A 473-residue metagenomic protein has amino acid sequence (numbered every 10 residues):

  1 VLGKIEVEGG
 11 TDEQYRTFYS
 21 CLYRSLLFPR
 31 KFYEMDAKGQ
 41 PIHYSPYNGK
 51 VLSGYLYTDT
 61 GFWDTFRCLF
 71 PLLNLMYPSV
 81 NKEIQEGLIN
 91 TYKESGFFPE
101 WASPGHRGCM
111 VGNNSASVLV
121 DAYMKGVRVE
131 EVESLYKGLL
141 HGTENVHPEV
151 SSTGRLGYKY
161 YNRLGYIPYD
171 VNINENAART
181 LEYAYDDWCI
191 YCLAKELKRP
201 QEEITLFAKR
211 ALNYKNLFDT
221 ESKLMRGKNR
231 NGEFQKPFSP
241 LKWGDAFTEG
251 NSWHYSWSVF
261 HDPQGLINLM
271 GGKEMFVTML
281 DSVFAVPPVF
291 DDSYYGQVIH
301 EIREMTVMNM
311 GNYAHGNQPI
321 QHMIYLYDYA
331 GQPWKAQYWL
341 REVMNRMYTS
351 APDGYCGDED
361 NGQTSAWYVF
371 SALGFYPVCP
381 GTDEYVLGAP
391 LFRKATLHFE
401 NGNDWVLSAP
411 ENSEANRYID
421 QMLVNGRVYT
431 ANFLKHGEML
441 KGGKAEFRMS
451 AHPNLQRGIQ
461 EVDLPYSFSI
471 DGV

Functional and structural regions predicted by a protein language model:
V1-L56, F97-E100, V129, E133 (+3 more regions): Acidic/polar, glycine-enriched structural segments that form the non-catalytic walls/loops of the carbohydrate-binding
R16, S25, F70, S103-Y123 (+1 more regions): N-terminal catalytic cores of secreted or lumenal carbohydrate-active enzymes
R24-S25, K31, K50-L52, L56-Y92 (+1 more regions): Long, well-ordered hydrophobic secondary-structure segments characteristic of membrane-embedded and membrane-proximal
A37-L52, P78-A102, P288-E301: Active-site-surrounding "flap" and adjacent substrate/cofactor-binding loops of secreted or lumenal enzymes, prototyped
L52-R67, L75-Y77, A116, G126-L212 (+3 more regions): Active-site core of glycosidic bond-cleaving carbohydrate-active enzymes
N81-E86, T91, H106-V111, A122 (+1 more regions): Mobile, glycine-rich extracellular loop/lid and propeptide segments that shape or gate substrate/ligand access
G96-P99, N113, G316-P319: Generic helix N-cap/helix-start motif at coil->alpha-helix transitions
W334, T349, C379, V386-V473: Beta-rich accessory regions
